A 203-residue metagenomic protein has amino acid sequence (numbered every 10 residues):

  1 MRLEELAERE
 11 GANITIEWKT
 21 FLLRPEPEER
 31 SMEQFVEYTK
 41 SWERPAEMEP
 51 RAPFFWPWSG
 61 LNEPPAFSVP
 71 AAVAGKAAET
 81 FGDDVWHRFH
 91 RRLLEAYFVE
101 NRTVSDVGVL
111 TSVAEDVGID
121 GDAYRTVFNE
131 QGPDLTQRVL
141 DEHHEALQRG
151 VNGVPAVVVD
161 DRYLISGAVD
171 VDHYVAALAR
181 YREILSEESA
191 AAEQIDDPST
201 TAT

Functional and structural regions predicted by a protein language model:
M1-I14, W18, R92-T203: C-terminal cap of thioredoxin/glutaredoxin-like
M1-N101, D106: Structural alpha/beta surface segment adjacent to cysteine/selenocysteine redox centers across thiol/disulfide enzymes
